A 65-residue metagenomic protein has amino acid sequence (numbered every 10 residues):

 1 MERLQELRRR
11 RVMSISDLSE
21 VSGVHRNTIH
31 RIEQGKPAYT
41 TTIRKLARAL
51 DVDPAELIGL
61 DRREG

Functional and structural regions predicted by a protein language model:
E2-V21: Short basic helix-loop element that most often maps to the first helix and adjoining turn of HTH DNA-binding modules
S14, S22, T28, T42: Ser/Thr-centric signal marking residues that sit in or immediately flank functional binding/regulatory motifs
S16, N27, A55: Key DNA-contact positions within bacterial/archaeal DNA-binding proteins
G23-P37: Recognition helix of helix-turn-helix/homeodomain-like DNA-binding domains that insert into the DNA major groove
G35-R48, E64: Short, basic-rich loop-to-helix N-cap that marks the start of a DNA-contacting helix
D51-G65: Short C-terminal boundary/hinge segments that cap the last helix of small helical domains
